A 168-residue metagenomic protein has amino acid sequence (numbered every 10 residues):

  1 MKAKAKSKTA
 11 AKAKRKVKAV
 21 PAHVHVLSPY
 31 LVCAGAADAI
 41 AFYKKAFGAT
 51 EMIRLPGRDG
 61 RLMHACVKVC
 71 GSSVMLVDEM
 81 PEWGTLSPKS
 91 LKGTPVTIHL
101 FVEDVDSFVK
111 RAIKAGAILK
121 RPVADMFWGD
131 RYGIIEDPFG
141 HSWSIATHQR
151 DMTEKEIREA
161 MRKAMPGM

Functional and structural regions predicted by a protein language model:
K2-Y30, I40-A41, K45-E136, I145-M168: Vicinal oxygen chelate
C33-A37: Short acidic-aromatic low-complexity motifs
F139: C-terminal catalytic core of tyrosine-transesterase DNA break-rejoin enzymes
